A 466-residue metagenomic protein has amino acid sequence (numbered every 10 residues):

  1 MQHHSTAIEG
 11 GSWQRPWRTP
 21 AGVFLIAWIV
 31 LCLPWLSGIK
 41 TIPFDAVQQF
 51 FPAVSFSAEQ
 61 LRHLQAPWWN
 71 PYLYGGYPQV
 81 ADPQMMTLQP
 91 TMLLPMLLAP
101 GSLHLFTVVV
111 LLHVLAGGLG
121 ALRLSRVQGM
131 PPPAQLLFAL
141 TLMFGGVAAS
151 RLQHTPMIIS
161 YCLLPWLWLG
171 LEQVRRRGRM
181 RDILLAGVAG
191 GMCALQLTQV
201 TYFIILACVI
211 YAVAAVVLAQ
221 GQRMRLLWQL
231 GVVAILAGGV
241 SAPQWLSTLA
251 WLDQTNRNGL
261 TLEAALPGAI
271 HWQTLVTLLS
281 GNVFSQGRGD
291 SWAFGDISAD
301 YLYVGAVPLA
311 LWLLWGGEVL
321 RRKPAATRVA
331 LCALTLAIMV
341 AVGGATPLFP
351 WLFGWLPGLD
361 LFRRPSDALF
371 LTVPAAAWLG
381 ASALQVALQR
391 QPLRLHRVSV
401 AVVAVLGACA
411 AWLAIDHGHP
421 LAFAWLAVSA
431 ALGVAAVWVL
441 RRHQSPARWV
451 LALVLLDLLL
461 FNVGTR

Functional and structural regions predicted by a protein language model:
M1-P34, Q229, R328, V434-L451: Start-transfer (signal-anchor) and selected internal transmembrane alpha helices of multi-pass inner/ER membrane
R18-P52, V233-A250, M339, L455-F461: Transmembrane signal-anchor helices characteristic of membrane glycosylation enzymes that use polyprenol
F24, M96, L111, A116-Q128 (+4 more regions): Membrane-embedded helix bundles of polyisoprenyl
L33-Q128, P133-L163, Q273-A299: Active-site lumenal/periplasmic loops and adjacent helix-entry segments of GT-C-fold, multi-pass membrane
F50-Q65, L73, P90, V233-E318 (+6 more regions): Periplasmic/ER-lumenal interhelical loops and adjacent helix-loop junctions in multi-pass membrane proteins
A81-Q84, V109-L111, T141-P165, L195-F203 (+3 more regions): Membrane-interface micro-motifs in multi-pass membrane enzymes
T155-C162, G170-V188, V200, C208 (+3 more regions): Contiguous transmembrane helix-bundle modules in multi-pass membrane proteins
